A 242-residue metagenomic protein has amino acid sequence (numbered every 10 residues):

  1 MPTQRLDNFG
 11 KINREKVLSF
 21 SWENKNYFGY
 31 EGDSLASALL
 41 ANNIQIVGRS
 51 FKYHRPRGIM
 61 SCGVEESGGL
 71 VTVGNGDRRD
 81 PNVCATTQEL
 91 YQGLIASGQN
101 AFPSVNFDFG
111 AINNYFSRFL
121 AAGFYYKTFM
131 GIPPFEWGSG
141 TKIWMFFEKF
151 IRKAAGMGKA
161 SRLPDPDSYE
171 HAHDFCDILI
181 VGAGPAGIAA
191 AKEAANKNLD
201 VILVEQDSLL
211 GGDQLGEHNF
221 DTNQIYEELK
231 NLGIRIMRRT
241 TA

Functional and structural regions predicted by a protein language model:
M1-A242: Residues forming the flavin
